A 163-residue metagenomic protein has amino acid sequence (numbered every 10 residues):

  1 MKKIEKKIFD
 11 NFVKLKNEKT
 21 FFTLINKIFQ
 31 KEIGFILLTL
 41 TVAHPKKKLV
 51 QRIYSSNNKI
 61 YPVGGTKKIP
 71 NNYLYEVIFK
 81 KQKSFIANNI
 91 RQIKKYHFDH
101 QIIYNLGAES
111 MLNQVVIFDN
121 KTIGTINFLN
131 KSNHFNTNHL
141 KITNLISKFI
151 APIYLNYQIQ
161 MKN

Functional and structural regions predicted by a protein language model:
M1-K14: Signal-transmission linkers at sensory-effector interfaces
N26-Q30, F35-H44: Short, hydrophobic-rich beta-strand element in sensory/regulatory alpha-beta domains
L40-P62: GAF sensory/regulatory domain recognition with acknowledged cross-activation on helical regulatory dimers
K59-K94: Regulatory sensory and allosteric helical modules in signal-transduction proteins and certain transcription factors
R91-G107: Signal-transducing coupling segments at domain and membrane junctions
S110-I117: A short, aliphatic-rich beta-strand micro-motif
I117-N130: Sensory-domain boundary capping and coupling elements
N130-N163: Juxtadomain coupling helices with adjacent low-complexity linkers
